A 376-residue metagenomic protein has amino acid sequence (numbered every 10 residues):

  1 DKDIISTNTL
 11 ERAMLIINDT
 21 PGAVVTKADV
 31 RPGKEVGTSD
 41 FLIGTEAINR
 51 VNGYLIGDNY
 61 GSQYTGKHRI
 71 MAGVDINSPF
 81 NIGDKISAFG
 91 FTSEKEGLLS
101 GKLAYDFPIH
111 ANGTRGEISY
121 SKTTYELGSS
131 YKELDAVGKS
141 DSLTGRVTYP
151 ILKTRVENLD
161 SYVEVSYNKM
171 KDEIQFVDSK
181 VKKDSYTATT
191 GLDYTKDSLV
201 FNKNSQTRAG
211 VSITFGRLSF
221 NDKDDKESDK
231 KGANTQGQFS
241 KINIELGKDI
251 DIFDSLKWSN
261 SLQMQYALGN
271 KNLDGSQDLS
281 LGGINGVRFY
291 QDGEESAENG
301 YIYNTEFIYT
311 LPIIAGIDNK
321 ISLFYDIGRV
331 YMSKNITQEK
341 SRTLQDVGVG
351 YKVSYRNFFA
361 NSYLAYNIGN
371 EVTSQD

Functional and structural regions predicted by a protein language model:
D1-E117, K153: Outer-membrane beta-barrel initiation region
V30, L55-N59, A88-T92, I118-K122 (+7 more regions): Transmembrane beta-barrel strands of outer-membrane/channel proteins
G37, G66-I70, G97-G101, K139-L143 (+6 more regions): Residues that define the transmembrane beta-barrel architecture of outer-membrane proteins
V51-G53, F80-I86, A111-E117, Y125 (+5 more regions): Repeated loop/turn-to-beta-strand initiation elements of outer-membrane beta-barrel proteins
A72-I76, L103-F107, G145-Y149, T190-K196 (+5 more regions): Residues on the lipid-exposed face of transmembrane beta-strands in outer-membrane beta-barrel proteins
E96-K196, V200: Transmembrane beta-barrel wall of Gram-negative outer-membrane proteins
K171-E173, V177-N319, Y331-S333: C-terminal outer-membrane beta-barrel translocator/porin domains of Gram-negative envelope proteins and their
S354-D376: Predominantly the C-terminal beta-signal and adjacent terminal strand-loop region of outer-membrane beta-barrel
